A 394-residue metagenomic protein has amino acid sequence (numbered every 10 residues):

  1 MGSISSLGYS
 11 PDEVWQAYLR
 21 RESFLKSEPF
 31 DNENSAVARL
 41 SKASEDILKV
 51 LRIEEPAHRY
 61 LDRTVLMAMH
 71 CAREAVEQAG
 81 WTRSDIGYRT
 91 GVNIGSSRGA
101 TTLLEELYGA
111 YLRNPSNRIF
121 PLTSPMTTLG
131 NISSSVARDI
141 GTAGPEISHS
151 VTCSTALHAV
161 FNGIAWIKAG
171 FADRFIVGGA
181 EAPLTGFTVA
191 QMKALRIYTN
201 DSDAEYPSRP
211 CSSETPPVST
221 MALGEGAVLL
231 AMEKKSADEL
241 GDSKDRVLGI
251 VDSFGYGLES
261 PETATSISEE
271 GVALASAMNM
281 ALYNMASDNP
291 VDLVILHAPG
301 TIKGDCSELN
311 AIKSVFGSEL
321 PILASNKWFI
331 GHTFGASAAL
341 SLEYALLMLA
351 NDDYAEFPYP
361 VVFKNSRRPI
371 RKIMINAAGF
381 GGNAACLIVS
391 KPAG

Functional and structural regions predicted by a protein language model:
M1-S3, P11-D12, Q16-P29, E33 (+3 more regions): Condensing-enzyme catalytic core mediating Claisen C-C bond formation in acyl metabolism
D12-N93, A100-T101, A273-P290, V315: Conserved active-site "lid/cap" helical segment
Y18, A72, V92, V136 (+9 more regions): Conserved small-residue
K26-L66, G99-N162, A194-A222, K303 (+1 more regions): Conserved catalytic cysteine-centered active-site region of acyl-thioester-dependent Claisen-condensing enzymes
A68-Q78, L129-I132, A137-I140, E146-E181 (+3 more regions): Active-site-proximal alpha-helical scaffold in enzymes
R89-N93, A172-V177, P210, K372-I375 (+1 more regions): Short glycine-aspartate micro-motif
F171-V218, F254-E269, L296-C306, L320-F363: Acyl-CoA/ACP chain-elongation machinery
R367-G394: Structural signal for terminal/edge beta-strands and the immediately following C-terminal loop/tail that closes
